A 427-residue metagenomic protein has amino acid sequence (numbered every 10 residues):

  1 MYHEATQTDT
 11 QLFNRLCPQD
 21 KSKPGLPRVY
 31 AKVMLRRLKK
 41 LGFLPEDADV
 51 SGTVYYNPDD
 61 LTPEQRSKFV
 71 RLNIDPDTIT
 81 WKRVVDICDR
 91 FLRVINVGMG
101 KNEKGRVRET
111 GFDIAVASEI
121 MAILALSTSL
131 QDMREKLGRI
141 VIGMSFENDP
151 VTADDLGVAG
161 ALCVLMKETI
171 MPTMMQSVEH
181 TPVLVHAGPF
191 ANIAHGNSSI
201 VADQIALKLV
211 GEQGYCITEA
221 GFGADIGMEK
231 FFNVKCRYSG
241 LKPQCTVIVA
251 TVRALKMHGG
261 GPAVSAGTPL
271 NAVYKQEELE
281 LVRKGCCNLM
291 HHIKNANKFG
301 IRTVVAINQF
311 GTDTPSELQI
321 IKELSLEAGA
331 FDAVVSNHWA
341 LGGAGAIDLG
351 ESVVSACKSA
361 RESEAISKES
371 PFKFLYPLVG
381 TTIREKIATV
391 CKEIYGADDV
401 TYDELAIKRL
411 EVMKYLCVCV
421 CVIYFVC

Functional and structural regions predicted by a protein language model:
M1-C427: Flexible phosphate-sensing "switch/lid" loops adjacent to ATP/NTP-binding sites across phosphate-transfer
